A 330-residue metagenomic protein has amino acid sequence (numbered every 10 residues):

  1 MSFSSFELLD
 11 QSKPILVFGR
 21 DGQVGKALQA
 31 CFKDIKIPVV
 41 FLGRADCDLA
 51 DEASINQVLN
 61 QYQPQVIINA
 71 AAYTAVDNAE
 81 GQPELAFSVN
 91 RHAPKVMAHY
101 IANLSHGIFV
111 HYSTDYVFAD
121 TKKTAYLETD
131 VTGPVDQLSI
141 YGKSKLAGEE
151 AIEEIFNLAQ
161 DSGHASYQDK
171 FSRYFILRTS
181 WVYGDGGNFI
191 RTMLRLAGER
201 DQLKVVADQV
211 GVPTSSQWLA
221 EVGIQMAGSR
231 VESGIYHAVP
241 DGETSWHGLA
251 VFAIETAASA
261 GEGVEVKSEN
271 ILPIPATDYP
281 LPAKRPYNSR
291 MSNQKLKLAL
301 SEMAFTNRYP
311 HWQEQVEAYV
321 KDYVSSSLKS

Functional and structural regions predicted by a protein language model:
S2-F6, Y309-S330: Amphipathic terminal alpha-helices
F6-C31: N-terminal Rossmann NAD(P)H-binding glycine-rich loop of SDR-like oxidoreductase domains
K33, I37-Q57: Adenosine-cofactor binding site in Rossmann-like domains, unifying the SAM/SAH pocket of S-adenosylmethionine-dependent
E52-R91: NAD(P)H-binding glycine-rich loop region in Rossmannoid oxidoreductase-like domains and their noncatalytic homologs
G81-V110: NAD(P)-cofactor binding segment of oxidoreductase domains
S88, A93-V96, V117-L177: Catalytic helix-loop patch of NAD(P)-dependent Rossmann-fold dehydrogenases
A151-G211, Q217-W218, Q225: NAD(P)-dependent short-chain dehydrogenase/reductase
V222, S229-P282, V324-K329: Mid/C-terminal beta-alpha module of Rossmann-like enzyme folds, strongest in SDR-family dehydrogenases/epimerases
